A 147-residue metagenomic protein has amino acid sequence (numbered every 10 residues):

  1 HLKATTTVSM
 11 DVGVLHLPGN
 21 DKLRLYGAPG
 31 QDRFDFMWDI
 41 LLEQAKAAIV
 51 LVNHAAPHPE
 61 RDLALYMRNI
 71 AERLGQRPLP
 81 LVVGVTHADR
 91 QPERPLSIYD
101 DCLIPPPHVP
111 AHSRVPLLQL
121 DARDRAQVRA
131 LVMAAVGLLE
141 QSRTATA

Functional and structural regions predicted by a protein language model:
H1-R33: Switch I (G2) and immediately adjacent beta-strands of P-loop GTPase domains
L25-A28, I49-H54, L81-H87, Q119-D121: Conserved beta-strand segments of the P-loop GTPase G domain that flank and frequently precede/overlap
Q31, Q44-L65, A88-R94: Conserved Switch II/interswitch segment of TRAFAC-class P-loop GTPases
R33-M37, Q127: Short acidic active-site motifs
L63-N69, S97-D100: Charged helix-capping and loop-helix junction motifs
L74-P80: A short helix->loop->beta-strand "cap" motif at the edges of active sites that frequently abuts
R90-A147: Canonical P-loop GTPase G-domain recognition
